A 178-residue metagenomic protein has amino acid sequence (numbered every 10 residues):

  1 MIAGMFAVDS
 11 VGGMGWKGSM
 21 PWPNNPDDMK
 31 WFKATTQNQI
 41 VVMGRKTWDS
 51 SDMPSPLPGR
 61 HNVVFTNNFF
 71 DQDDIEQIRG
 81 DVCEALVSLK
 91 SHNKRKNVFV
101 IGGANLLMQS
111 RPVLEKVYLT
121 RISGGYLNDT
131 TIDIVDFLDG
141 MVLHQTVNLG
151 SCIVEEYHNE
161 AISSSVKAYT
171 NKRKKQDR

Functional and structural regions predicted by a protein language model:
M1-R178: Enzymes that bind and transform nitrogen-containing heteroaromatic metabolites
